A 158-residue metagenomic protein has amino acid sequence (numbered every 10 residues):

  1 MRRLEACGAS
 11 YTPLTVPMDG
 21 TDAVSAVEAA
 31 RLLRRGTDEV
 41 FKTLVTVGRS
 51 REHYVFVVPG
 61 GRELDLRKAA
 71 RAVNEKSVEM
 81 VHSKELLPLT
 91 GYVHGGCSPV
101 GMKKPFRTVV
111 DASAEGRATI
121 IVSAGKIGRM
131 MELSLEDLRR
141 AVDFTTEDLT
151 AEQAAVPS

Functional and structural regions predicted by a protein language model:
M1-S158: Extended, low-hydrophobicity, polar/charged segments
